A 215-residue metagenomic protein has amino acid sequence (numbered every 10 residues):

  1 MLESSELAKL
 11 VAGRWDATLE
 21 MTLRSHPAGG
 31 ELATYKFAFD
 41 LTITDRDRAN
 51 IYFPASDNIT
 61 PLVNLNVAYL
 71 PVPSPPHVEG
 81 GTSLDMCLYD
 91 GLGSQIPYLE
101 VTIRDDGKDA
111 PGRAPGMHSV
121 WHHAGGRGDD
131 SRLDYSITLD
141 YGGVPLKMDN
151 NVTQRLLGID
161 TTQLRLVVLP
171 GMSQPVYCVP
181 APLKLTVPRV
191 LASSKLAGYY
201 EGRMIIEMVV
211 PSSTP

Functional and structural regions predicted by a protein language model:
L2-T138, P182-P215: N-terminal small/polar-rich segments of proteins
T138-L196: C-terminal structured domain segments
